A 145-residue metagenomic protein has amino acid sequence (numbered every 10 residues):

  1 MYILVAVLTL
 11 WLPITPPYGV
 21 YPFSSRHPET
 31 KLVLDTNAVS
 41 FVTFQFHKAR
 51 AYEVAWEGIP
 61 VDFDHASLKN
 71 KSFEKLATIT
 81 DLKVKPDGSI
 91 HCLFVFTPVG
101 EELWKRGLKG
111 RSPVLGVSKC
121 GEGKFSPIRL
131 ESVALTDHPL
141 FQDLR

Functional and structural regions predicted by a protein language model:
M1-R50: Polar/acidic, low-complexity leader/linker segments enriched in S/T/G and N/D
V5-T9, W56, D87, L108: Sequence-level motif detector for i,i+2 pairs with an aromatic at +2
L10-I14, G19, S25, E57 (+3 more regions): Compositionally biased, intrinsically disordered/low-complexity regions enriched for serine, proline and threonine
P16-L32, S40, S67-S72, P98-K105 (+1 more regions): Short, surface-exposed beta-strand/loop "edge" segments at domain boundaries and coil↔beta transitions
N37, D64-A66, K83: Intrinsically disordered, low-complexity regions of eukaryotic proteins
T43-N70: Short, well-structured hydrophobic secondary-structure segments
P60, N70-R145: Residue microenvironments linked to proteolytic maturation and disulfide-stabilized extracellular modules
